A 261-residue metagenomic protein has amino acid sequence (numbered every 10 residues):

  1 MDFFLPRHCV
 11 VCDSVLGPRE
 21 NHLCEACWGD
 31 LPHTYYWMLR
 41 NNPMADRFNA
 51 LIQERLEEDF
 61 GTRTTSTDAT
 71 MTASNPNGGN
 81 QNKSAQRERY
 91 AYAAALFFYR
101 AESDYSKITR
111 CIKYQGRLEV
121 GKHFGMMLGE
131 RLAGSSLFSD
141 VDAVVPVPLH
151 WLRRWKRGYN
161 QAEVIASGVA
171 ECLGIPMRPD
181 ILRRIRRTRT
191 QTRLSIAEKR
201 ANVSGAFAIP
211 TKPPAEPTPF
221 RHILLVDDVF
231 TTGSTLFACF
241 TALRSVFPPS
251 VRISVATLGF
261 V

Functional and structural regions predicted by a protein language model:
M1-V261: Glycine-rich phosphate/pyrophosphate-handling loop used in enzymes and phosphotransfer proteins
